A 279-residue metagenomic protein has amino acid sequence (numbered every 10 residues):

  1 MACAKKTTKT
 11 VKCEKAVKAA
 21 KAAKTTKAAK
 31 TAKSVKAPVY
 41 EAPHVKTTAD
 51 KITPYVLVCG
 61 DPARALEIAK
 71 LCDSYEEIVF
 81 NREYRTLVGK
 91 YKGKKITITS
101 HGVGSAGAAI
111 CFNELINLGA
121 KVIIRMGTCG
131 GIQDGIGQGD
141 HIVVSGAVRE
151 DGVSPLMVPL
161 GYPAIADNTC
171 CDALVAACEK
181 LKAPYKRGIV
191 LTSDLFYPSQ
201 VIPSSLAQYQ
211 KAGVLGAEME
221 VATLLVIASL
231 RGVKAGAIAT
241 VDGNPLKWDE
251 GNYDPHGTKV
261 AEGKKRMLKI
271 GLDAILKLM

Functional and structural regions predicted by a protein language model:
M1-K33: Polybasic, lysine-enriched low-complexity intrinsically disordered terminal tails
K27-D172: Metabolite-binding pocket within alpha/beta catalytic cores that recognizes anionic/polar moieties
P62, G130, L191-F196, T223 (+2 more regions): Glycine-rich beta-alpha junction loops
Y75-F80, K182-I189, L278-M279: Flexible, glycine/charged-enriched surface loops at secondary-structure junctions
A164-A212: Active-site rim beta-loop-alpha module in soluble metabolic enzymes
A173-L181, I227, I270-L278: Generic non-transmembrane alpha-helical segments
S205-N244: A C-terminal functional module that forms or caps the active site or interfaces directly with catalytic machinery
K247-M279: His/Asp/Glu-rich mid-to-C-terminal helical/loop segments that flank catalytic regions of hydrolases
